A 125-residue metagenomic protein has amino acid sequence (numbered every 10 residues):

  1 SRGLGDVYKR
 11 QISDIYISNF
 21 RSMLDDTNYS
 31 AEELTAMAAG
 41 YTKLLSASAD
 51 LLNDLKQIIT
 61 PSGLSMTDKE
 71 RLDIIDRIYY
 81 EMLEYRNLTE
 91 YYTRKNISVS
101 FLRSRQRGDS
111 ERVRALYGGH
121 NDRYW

Functional and structural regions predicted by a protein language model:
S1, S13-T35, N87-I97, Y117-W125: Charged, low-complexity, helix/coiled-coil-prone segments
G3-Y8: Short, small-residue-biased leader/transition segments that mark boundaries at the very start of proteins
K9-D76, E81: Extended amphipathic alpha-helical interaction segments
N53-W125: Long amphipathic all-alpha helical oligomerization modules
